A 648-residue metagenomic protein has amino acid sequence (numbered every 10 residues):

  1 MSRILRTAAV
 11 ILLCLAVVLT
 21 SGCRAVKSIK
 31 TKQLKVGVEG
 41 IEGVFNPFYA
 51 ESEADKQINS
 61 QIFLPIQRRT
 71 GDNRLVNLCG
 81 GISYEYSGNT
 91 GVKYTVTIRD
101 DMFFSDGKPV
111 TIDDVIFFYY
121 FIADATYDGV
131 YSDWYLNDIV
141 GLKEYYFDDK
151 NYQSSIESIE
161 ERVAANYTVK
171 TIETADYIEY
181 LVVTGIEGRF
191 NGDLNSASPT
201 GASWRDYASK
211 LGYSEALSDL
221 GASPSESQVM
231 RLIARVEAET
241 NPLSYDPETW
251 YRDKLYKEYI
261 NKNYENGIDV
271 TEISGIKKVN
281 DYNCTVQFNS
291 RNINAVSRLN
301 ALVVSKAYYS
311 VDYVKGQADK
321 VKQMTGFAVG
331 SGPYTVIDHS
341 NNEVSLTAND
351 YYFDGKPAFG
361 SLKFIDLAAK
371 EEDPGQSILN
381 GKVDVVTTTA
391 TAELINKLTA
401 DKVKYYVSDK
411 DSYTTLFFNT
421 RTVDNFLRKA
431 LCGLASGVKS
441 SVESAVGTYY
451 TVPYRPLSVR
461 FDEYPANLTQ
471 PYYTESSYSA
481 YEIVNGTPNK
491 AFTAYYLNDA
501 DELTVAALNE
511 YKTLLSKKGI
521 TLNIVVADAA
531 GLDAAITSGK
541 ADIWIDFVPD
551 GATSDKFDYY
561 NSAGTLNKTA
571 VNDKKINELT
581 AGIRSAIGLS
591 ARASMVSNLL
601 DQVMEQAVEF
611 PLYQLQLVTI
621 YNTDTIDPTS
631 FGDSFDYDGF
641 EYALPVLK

Functional and structural regions predicted by a protein language model:
G37-N89, Y120: N-terminal lobe/hinge region of extracytoplasmic solute-binding protein
E53, G71, M230, R235-S274 (+5 more regions): Gly/Pro-rich hinge or "lid" segments in bacterial periplasmic/extracellular proteins
Y84-P247: Aromatic- and charge-enriched surface segment that lines or borders ligand/interaction sites
S209, A222, K429, S441-V442 (+3 more regions): Extracytoplasmic/peripheral linker and loop segments enriched in polar/acidic and small residues with frequent Thr/Pro
I337-T347, K363-T420: Extracellular/periplasmic solute-recognition and catalytic clefts
N341, Y481-F547: Ligand/substrate-recognition segments at binding pockets and active sites
R421-Y464, L503, A507, L600-P611: Periplasmic-binding protein-like
Y621-K648: Long beta-strand-rich cores associated with HINT superfamily self-processing modules
